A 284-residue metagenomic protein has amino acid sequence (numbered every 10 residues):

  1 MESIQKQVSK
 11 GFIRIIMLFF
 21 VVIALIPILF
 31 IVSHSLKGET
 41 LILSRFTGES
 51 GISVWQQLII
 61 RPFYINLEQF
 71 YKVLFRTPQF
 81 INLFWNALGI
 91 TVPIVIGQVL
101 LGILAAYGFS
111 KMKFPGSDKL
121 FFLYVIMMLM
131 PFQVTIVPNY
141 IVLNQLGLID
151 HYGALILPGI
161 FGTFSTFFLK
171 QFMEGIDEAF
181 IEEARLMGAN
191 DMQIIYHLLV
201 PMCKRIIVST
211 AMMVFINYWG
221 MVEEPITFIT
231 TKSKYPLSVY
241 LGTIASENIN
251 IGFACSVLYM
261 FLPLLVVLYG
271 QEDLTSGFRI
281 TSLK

Functional and structural regions predicted by a protein language model:
E2-K284: A structural signal for multi-pass alpha-helical bundles of membrane permease subunits that mediate small-molecule
